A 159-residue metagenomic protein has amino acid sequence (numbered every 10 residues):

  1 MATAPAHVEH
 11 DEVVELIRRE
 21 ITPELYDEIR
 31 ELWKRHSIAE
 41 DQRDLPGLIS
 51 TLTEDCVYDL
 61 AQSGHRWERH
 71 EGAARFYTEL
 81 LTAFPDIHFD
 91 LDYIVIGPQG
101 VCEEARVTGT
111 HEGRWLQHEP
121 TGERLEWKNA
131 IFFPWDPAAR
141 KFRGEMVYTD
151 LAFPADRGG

Functional and structural regions predicted by a protein language model:
M1-E54: Short, low-complexity N-terminal intrinsically disordered segments enriched in polar/charged residues
A2, A6-H7, R124-G158: Short beta-strand edge/turn micro-motifs at domain boundaries
E20-P23, L116-P120, A155-G159: A short acidic/glycine-rich loop-to-helix N-cap element
P23, L45-Q99, R106, T110: A solvent-exposed, acidic/Ser-Thr-rich amphipathic alpha-helical stretch
E31, D86-I87, L125-K128: Short solvent-exposed loop/turn micro-motifs enriched in small/polar/acidic residues
V57, E104-R106, A130, P134: Residue-level recognition of well-ordered beta-strand positions that form the cores of beta-sheet-rich folds across
D59, E104, R143-M146: Beta-strand residues in well-ordered beta-sheet regions across diverse protein folds
D86, T110-E123: Short, cysteine-centered beta-strand-loop-beta hairpins and adjacent loop/turn segments enriched in charged/polar
